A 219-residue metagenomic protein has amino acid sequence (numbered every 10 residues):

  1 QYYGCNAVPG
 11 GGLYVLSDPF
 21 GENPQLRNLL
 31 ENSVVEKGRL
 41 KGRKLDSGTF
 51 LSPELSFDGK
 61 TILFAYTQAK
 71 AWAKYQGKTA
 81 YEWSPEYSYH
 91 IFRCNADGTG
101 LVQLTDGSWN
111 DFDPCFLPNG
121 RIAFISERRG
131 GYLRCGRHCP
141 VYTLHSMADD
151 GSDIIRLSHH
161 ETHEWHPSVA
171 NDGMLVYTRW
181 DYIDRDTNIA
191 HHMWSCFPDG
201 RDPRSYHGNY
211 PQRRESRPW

Functional and structural regions predicted by a protein language model:
Q1-R43, Q68-Y87, F92-A96: Beta-propeller domains
Q1-V8, A65-S88, F124-P140, Y177-H191: Short, conserved, GDST-rich strand-edge loop motifs in beta-rich repeat architectures
P9-D18, E82-D97, C139-G151, A190-R201: Beta-propeller blade signature
L16, A65, C94, A123-I125 (+4 more regions): Residue-level marker for isolated small/hydroxyl-bearing positions within beta-strands of beta-sheet-rich domains
F20-G48, N95-N110, M147-T162, F197-R217: Multi-bladed beta-propeller domains
D46-L55, T61, W109-I122, E161-V176 (+1 more regions): Conserved beta-propeller blade repeats
G59-A65, A69-A71, E86-D106, N110-D111: A conserved hydrophobic secondary-structure block that centers on an alpha-helix together with its immediately flanking
S168-M174, R179-A190, S195-W219: WD40 beta-propeller repeat blades
